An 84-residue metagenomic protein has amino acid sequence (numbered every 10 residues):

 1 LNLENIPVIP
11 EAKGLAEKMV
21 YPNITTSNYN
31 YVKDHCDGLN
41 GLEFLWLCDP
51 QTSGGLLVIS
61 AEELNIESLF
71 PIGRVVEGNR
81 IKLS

Functional and structural regions predicted by a protein language model:
L1-S84: Glycine-/charge-enriched secondary-structure boundary and capping motifs
